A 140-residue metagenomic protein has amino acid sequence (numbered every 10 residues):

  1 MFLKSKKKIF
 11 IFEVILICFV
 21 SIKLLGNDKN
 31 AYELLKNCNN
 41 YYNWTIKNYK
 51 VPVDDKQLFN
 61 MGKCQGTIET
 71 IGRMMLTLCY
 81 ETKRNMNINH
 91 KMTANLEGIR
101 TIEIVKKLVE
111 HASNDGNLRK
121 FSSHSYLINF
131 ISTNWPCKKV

Functional and structural regions predicted by a protein language model:
M1-N27: Classical Sec-dependent N-terminal signal peptides that target proteins to the secretory pathway
V20-D28, K50-P52, S122-S125: Short, intrinsically disordered, charge-biased short linear motifs at domain edges
L25, V53-K56, G116-N117: A short glycine/serine-rich beta->alpha loop
K29-I104: Short N-proximal segments of mature Sec-exported proteins
L34-N37, K107, H111, F130: Charge-rich, solvent-exposed alpha-helical interaction surfaces
L76-R84, N117-F121, V140: Short, solvent-exposed secondary-structure capping/transition elements
A94-G98, K106-N117: Acidic, glycine-rich flexible loop segments
L118-V140: C-terminal partner/receptor-binding element of secreted or periplasmic proteins
